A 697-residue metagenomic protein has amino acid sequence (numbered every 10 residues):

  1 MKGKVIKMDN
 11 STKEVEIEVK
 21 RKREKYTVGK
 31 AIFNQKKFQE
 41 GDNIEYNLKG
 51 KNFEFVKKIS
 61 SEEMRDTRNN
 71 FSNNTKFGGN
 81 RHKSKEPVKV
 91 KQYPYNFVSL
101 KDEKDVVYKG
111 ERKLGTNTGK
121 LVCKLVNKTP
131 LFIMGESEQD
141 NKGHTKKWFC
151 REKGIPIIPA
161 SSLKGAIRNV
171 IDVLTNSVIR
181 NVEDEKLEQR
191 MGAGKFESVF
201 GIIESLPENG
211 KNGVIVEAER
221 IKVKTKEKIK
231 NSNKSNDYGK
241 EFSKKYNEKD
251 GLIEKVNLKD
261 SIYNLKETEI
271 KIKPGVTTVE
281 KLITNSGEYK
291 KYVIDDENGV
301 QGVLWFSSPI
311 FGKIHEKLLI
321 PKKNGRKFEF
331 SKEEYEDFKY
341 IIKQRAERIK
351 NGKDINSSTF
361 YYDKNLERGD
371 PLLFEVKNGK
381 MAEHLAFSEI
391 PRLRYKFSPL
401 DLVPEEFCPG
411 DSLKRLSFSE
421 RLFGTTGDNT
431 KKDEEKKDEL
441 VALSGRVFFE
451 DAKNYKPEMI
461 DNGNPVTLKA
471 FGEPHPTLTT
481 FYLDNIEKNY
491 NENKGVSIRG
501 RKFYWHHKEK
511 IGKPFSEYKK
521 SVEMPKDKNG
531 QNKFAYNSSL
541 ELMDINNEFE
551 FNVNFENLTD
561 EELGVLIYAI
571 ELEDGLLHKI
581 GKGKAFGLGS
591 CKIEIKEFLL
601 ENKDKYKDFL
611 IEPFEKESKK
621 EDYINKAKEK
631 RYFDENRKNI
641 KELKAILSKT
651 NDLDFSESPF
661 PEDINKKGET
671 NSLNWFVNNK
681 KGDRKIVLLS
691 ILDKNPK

Functional and structural regions predicted by a protein language model:
M1-K697: Basic, Gly/Ser/Thr-rich N-terminal segments that form RNA-phosphate-binding interfaces in CRISPR RAMP
